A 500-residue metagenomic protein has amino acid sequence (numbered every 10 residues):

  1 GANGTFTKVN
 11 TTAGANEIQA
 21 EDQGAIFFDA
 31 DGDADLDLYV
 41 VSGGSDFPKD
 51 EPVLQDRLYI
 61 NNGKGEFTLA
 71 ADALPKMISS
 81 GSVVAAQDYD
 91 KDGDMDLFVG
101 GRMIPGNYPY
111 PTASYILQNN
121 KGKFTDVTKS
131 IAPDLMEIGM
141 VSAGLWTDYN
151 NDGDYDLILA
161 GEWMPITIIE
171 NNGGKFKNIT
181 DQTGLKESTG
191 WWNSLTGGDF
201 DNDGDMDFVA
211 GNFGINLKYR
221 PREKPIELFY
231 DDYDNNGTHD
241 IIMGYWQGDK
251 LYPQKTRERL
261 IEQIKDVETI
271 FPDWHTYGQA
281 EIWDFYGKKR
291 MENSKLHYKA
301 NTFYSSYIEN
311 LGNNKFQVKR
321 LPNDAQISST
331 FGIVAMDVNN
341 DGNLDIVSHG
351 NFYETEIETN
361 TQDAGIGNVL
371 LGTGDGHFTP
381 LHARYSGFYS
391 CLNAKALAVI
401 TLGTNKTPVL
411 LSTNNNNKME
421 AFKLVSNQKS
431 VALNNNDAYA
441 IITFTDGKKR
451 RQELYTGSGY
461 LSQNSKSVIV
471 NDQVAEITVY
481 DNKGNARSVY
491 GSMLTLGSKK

Functional and structural regions predicted by a protein language model:
G1-V9, K49-A70, P109-V127, P165-T180 (+5 more regions): Beta-propeller blade repeat segments, especially FG-GAP/WD-type strand-to-loop junctions in 6- to 7-bladed propeller
A2, F28-D35, N62-G63, Q87-D94 (+12 more regions): Calcium-coordinating acidic loop motifs
T5-D22, A70-S80, V127-I138, I179-W192 (+7 more regions): Short loop/turn motifs that recur once per blade in beta-propeller domains
E21-G32, A73, G81-K91, V141-Y149 (+7 more regions): Beta-propeller blade termini
L36-S42, L97-G101, D156-G161, F208-N212 (+2 more regions): Hydrophobic beta-strand segments that make up the repeating blades of beta-propeller and related beta-repeat
V41-V53, V99-T112, G211-K224, K250-K299 (+2 more regions): Short, conserved, GDST-rich strand-edge loop motifs in beta-rich repeat architectures
G43, P48, Q55, E66-T147 (+1 more regions): Solenoidal tandem-repeat scaffolds enriched in leucines and small polar residues
G214-E227, N236, Y245, H275-T276 (+4 more regions): Gly/Ser/Thr/Pro-enriched helix-cap/hinge segments flanking short amphipathic alpha-helices
